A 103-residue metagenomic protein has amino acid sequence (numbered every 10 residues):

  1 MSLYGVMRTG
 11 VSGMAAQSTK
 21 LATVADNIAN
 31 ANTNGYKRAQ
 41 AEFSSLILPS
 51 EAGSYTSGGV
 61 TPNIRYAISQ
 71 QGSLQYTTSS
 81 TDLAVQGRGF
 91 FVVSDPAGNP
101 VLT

Functional and structural regions predicted by a protein language model:
S2-G5, G58-V60: A short alpha-helix capping/helix-coil boundary motif
L3-S50, L83-V93: Amphipathic, non-membrane alpha-helical segments that mediate helix-helix packing for oligomeric assemblies
E42, P49-T103: Small-polar (Ser/Thr/Gly)-enriched, low-hydrophobicity segments that adopt extended beta-strand/coil conformations
